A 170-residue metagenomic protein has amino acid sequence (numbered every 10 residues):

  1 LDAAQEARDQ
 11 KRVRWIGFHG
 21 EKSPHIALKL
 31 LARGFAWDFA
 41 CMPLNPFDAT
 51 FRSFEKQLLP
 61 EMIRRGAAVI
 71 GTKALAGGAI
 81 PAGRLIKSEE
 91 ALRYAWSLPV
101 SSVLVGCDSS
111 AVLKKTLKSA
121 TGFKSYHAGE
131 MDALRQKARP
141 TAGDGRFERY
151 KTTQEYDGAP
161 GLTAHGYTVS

Functional and structural regions predicted by a protein language model:
L1-S53, Q57, I63, A67-I70: Glycine/proline-rich, positively charged, aromatic-decorated active-site loop/lid region on the catalytic face
R33, A49, E55-S170: Structured C-terminal cap/extension of enzyme domains
